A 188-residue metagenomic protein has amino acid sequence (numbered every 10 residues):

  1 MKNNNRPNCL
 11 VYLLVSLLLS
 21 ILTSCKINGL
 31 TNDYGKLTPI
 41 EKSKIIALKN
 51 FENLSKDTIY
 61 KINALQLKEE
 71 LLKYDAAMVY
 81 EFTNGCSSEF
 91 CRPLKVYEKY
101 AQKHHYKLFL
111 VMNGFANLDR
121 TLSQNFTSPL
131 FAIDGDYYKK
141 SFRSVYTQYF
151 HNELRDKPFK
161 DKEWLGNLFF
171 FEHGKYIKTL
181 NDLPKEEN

Functional and structural regions predicted by a protein language model:
K2-L13: Bacterial N-terminal signal peptides that target proteins for export
I21-S24: C-terminal motif of bacterial Sec signal peptides marking the signal peptidase cleavage site
K26-G29: Bacterial signal peptide processing site
Y34-L54: Post-signal peptide N-terminal segment of mature Sec-exported envelope proteins
E69-S87: Short active-site neighborhood of thiol/selenol oxidoreductases, capturing the structured segment around
F90-F131: Structural microenvironment flanking redox-active thiols in thiol-disulfide oxidoreductases
Q124-W164: Short, internal strand/loop/helix patches that form the active-site neighborhood or redox-interaction surface
W164-T179: A short, hydrophobic beta-strand/beta-hairpin element that forms part of a small beta-sheet core
